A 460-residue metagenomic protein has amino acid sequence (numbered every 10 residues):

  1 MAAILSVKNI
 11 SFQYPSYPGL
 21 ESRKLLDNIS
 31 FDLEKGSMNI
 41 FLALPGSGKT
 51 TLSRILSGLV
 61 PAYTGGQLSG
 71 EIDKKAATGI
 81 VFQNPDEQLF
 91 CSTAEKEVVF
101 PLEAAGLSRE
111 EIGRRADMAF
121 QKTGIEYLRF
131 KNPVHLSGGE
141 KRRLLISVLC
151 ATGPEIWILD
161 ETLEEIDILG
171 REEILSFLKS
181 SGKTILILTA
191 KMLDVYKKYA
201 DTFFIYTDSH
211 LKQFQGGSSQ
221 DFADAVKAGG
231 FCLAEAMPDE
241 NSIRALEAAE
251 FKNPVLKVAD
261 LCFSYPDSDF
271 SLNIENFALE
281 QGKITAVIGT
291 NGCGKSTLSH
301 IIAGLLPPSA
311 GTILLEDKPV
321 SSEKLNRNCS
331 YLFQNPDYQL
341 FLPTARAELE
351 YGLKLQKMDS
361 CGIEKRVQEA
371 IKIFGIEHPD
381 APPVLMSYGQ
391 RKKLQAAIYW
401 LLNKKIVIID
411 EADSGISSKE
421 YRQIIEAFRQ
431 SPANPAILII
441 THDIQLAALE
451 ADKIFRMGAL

Functional and structural regions predicted by a protein language model:
N39, T50-Y63, T285, S296-L305: Short, conserved post-Walker A segment of ABC-type ATPase nucleotide-binding domains
L42-L44, I288-T290: The feature captures the beta-strand-to-loop junction immediately N-terminal to the Walker
S57, G65-T78, G311-L325: Conserved ABC transporter NBD signature motif
E111-L128, C361-H378: Conserved ABC ATPase "signature" region
N132, E161-T162, D167, P382 (+2 more regions): Walker B catalytic motif
N132-L136, E140, P382-Q390: Conserved ABC ATPase signature
L145-S147, I174, A396-A397: Hydrophobic anchor residue at the start of the ABC signature
L149-C150, W400: ABC ATPase C-loop
